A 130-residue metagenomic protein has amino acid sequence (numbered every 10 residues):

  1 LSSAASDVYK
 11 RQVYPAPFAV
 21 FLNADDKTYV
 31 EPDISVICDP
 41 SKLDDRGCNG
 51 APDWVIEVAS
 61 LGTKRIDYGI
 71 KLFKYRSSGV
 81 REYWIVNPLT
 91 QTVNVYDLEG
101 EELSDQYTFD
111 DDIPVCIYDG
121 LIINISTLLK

Functional and structural regions predicted by a protein language model:
L1-A5, Y9: Single conserved hydrophobic/aromatic residue that forms the stacking wall/gate of nucleotide- or nucleobase-binding
Q12-S78, I85-K130: C-terminal interaction segment
